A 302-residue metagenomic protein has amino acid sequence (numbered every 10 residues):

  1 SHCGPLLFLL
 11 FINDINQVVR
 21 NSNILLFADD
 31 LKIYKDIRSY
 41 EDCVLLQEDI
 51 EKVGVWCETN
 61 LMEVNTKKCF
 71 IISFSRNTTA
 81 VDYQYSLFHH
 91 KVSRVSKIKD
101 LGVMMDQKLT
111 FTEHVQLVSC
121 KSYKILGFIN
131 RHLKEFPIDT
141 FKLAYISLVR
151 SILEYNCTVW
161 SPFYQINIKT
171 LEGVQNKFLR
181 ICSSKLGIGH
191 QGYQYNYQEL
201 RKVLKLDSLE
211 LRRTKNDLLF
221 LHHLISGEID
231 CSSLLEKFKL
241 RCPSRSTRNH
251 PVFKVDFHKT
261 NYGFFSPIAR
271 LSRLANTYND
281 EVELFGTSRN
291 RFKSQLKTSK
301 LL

Functional and structural regions predicted by a protein language model:
S1-L7, Y34-S39, R94, K108 (+4 more regions): Short, conserved non-catalytic motifs in the polymerase core
G4, I12-I15, D29-L31, C57 (+8 more regions): Mobile genetic element proteins and their domesticated derivatives, centered on retroelements and DNA transposons
P5-Y34, F136: Active-site palm subdomain of RNA-directed nucleic acid polymerases
R20, H90-V159: Basic, alpha-helical interaction scaffolds
L31-E58: Catalytic palm subdomain of template-directed nucleic-acid polymerases, centered on the conserved carboxylate motif
E48, E63-I98: Short, conserved micro-motifs composed of acidic
G54-I72, N167-P243: Short, charged alpha-helical motifs in flexible N/C-terminal segments and linkers
T59, K67, Y155-I168, K259-L302: Charged boundary/loop elements
